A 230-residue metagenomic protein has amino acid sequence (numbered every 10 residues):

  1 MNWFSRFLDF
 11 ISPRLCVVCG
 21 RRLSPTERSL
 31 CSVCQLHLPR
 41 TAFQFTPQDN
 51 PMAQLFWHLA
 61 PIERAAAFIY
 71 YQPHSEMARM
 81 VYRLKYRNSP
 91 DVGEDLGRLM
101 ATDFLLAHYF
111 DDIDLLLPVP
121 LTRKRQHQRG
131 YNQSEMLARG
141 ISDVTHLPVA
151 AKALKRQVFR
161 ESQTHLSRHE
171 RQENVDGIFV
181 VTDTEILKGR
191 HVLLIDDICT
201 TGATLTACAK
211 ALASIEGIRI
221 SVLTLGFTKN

Functional and structural regions predicted by a protein language model:
M1-I195, T200-N230: Glycine-rich phosphate/pyrophosphate-handling loop used in enzymes and phosphotransfer proteins
